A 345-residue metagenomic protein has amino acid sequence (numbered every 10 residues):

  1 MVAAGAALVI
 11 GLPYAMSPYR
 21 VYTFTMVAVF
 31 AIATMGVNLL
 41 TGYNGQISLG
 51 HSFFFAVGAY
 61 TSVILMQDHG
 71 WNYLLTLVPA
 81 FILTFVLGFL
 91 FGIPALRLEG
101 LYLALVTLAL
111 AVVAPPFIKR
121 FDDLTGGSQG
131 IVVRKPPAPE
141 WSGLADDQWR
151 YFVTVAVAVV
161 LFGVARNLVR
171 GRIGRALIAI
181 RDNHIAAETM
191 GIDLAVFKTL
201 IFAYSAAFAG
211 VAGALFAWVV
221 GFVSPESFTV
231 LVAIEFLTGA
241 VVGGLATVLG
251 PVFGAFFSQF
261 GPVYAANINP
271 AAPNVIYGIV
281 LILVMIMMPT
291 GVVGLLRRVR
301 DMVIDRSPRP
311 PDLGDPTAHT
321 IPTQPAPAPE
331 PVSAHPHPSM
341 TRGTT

Functional and structural regions predicted by a protein language model:
M1-T345: Transmembrane alpha-helices and adjacent helix-loop boundaries
